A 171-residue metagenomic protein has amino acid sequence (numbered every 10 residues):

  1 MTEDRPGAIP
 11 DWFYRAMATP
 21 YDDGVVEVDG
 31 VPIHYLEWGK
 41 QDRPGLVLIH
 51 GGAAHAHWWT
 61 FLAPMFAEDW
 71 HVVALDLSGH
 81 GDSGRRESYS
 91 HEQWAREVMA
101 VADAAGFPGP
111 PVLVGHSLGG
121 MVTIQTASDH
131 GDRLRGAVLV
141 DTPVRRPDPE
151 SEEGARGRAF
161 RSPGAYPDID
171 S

Functional and structural regions predicted by a protein language model:
M1-L46, A67-W70, F107-P108: Alpha/beta-hydrolase fold catalytic core
V28-V31, L36, A74-V114: Active-site loop/oxyanion-hole signature of alpha/beta-hydrolase fold enzymes
V31-G84: Conserved HGGG/HGGXW glycine-rich cap/lid loop of the alpha/beta-hydrolase fold
A54, G79, G120, V144-R145: Active-site micro-motifs of SAM-dependent methyltransferase domains
T60, M99, I124-S128: Short, hydrophobic alpha-helix immediately C-terminal to the catalytic nucleophile
H71, P110, R133-G136: Residues at the starts of beta-strands that form the adenosine-phosphate
G115, G119, T123: Gly/Ala-rich beta-loop-alpha elbow adjacent to hydrolase catalytic centers
I124-S128, R135-I169: Flexible "cap/lid" loop of the alpha/beta hydrolase fold
